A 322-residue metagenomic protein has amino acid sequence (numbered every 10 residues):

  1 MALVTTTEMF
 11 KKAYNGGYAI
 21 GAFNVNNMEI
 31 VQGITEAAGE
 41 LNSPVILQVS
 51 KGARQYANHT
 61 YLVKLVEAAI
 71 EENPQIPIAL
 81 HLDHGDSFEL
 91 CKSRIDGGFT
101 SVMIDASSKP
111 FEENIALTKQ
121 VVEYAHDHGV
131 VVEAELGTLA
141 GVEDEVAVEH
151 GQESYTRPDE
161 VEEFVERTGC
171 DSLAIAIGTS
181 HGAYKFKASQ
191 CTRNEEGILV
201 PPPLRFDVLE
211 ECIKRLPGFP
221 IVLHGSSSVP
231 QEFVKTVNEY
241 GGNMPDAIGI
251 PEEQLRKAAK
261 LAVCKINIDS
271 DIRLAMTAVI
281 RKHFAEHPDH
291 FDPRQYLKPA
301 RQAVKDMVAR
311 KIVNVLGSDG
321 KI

Functional and structural regions predicted by a protein language model:
M1-V4, I322: Basic/polar N-terminal segments that are highly enriched at the extreme N-terminus, encompassing both cleavable
V4-K12, N27-A53, T60-Q75, H84-P220 (+5 more regions): Alpha/beta enzyme core
T5-G21, H290-F291: Generic N-terminal amphipathic, Lys/Arg-enriched alpha-helix
Y18-N26, A53-R54, Q295, P299: A short N-terminal beta->alpha junction/helix N-cap motif
I20-N24, L80-H81, M103, I221-L223 (+2 more regions): Short catalytic-loop micro-motif centered on adjacent basic/acidic residues
V45, P77-A79, G225: Residue-level recognition of the N-termini of beta-strands and the immediately preceding loop/turn
G137, S226, D271: An acidic- and aromatic-residue-enriched active-site/binding cleft used to recognize and process polar
N238-E239, I250-I322: C-terminal alpha-helical cap/extension of soluble enzyme domains
